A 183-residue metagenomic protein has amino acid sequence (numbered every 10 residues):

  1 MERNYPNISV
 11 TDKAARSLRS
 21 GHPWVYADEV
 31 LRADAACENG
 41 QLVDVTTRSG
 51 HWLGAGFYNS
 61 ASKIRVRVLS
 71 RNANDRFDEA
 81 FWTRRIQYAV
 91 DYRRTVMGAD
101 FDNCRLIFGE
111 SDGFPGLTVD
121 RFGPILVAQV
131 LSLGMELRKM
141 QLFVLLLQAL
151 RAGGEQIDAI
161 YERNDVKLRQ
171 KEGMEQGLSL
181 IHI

Functional and structural regions predicted by a protein language model:
M1-L117, R121-G123: Non-catalytic accessory regions of SAM-dependent methyltransferases
G98-D112, D120-S179: N-terminal auxiliary segments of SAM/dcSAM-dependent transferases
I181-I183: Conserved small/polar residues in nucleotide/adenosyl-binding loops
